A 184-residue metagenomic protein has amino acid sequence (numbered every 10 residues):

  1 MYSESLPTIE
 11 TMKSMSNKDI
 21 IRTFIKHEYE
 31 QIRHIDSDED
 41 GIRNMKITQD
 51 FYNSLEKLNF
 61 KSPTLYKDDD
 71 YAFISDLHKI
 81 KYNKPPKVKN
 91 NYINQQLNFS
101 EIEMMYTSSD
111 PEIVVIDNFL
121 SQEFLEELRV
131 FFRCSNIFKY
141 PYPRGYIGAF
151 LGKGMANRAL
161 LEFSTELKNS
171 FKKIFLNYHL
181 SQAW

Functional and structural regions predicted by a protein language model:
M1-W184: Fe(II)/2-oxoglutarate oxygenase catalytic core
